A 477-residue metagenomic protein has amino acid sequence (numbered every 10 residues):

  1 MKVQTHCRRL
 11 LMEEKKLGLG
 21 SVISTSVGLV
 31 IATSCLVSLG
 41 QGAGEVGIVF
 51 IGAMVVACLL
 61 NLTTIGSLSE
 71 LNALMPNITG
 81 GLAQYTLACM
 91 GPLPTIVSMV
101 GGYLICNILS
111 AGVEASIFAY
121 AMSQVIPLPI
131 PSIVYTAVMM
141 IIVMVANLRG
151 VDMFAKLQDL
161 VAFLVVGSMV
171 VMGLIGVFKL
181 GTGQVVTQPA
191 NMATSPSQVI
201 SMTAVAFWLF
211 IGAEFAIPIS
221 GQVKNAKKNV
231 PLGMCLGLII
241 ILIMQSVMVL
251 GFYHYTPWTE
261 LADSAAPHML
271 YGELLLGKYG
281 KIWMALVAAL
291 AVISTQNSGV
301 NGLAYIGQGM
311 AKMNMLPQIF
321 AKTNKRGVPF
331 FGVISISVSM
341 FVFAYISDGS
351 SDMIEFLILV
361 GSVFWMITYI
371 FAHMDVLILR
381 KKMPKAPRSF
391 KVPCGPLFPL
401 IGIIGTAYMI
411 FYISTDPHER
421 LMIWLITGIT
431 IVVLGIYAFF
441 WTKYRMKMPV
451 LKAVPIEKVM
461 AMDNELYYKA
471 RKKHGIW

Functional and structural regions predicted by a protein language model:
K2-K16, H373-G395, P417-W477: Terminal cytosolic tails of multi-pass membrane transporters, especially the segment immediately following the final
M12-E13, I51, P127-P131, D159-A285: Helix-loop-helix junctions that connect adjacent transmembrane segments in multi-pass membrane transporters
L19-V37, S339-V342, I404-T406: The first (N-terminal) embedded transmembrane alpha-helix
C35-L39, E114-A115, A146-D152, Y279-G280 (+4 more regions): Transmembrane helix-loop junctions in multi-pass membrane proteins
Q41-G44, A53, L62-M140, M144-L148 (+3 more regions): Hydrophobic transmembrane alpha-helices that form the core helical bundles of multi-pass secondary transporters
A83-G91, Q124-V125, C235-N297, L316-G361: TM-loop-TM module centered on a large, flexible mid-protein loop between adjacent transmembrane helices in multi-pass
S132-T182, A193-S195, M234-I239, G361-I370 (+3 more regions): Membrane-interface loop-to-helix entry segments
I319-R326, M366-E419: C-terminal membrane-solvent junction of multi-pass transporters and transport-like membrane proteins
